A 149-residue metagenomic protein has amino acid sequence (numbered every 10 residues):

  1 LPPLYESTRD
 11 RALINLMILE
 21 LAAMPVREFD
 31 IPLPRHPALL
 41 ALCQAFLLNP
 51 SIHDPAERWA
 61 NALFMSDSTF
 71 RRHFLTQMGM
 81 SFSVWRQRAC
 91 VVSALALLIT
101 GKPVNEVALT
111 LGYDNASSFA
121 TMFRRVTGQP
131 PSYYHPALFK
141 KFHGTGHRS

Functional and structural regions predicted by a protein language model:
L1-E6: Short, polar/flexible loop-turn hinges at active-site or ligand-entry regions and domain interfaces
R9-D54, A60-L63, M80, V84-K102: A short, Lys/Arg-enriched amphipathic alpha-helix from helix-turn-helix/homeodomain DNA-binding modules
H53, E57, T76-A116, P136-S149: Terminal helix-turn-helix DNA-binding modules in bacterial transcription factors
A62-T69, G112-S118: Short, basic interhelical loop/turn and adjoining N-cap of the next helix at nucleic-acid- or acidic-partner-contacting
S66, S81, D114, Q129-S132: Short coil/turn motifs that cap or connect alpha-helices
F70, F74, S118-F119, F123: Short hydrophobic/aromatic patch on the recognition helix
L75, G79-S81, R124, G128-Q129: Alpha-helical hinge/cap motifs
T121-M122, V126-G144: Short, basic/aromatic-enriched C-terminal tail that caps enzymatic domains
